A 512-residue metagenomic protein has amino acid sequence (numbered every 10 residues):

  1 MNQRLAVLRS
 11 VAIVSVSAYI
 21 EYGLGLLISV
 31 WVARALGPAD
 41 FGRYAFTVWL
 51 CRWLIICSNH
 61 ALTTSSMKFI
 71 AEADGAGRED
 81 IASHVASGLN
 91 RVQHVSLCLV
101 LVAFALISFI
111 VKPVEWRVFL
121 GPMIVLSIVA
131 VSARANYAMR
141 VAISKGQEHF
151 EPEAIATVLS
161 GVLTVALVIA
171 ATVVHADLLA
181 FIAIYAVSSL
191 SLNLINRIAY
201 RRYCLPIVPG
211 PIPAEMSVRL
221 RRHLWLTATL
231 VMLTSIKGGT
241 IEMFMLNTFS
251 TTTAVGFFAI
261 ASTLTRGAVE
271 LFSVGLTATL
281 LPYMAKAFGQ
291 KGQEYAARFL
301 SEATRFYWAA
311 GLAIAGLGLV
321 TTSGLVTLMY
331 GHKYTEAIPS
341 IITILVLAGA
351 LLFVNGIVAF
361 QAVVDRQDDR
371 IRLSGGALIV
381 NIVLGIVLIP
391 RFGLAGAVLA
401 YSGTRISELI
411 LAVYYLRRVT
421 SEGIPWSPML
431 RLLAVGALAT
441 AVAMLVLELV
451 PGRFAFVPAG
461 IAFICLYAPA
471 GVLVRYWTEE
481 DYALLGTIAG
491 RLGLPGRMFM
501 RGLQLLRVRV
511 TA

Functional and structural regions predicted by a protein language model:
M1-V7, L178-I182, L194-G239, T279 (+3 more regions): Interhelical loop/hinge segments that connect adjacent transmembrane helices in multipass membrane
R9-E21, G25, T47, I56-F109 (+4 more regions): Membrane-water interface segments that mark the loop-to-transmembrane alpha-helix transition
S17, E21-G25, S29, T47-I55 (+13 more regions): Short runs within selected transmembrane alpha-helices of multi-pass transporters and secretion channels
L26-D40, S235-A268, P282-A287, S323-K333: Helix-terminus/linker motif at the lipid-water interface of multi-pass membrane proteins
W31, G42-N59, L190-S191, E242-M245 (+2 more regions): Alpha-helical transmembrane segments of polytopic membrane transporters and translocases
H60-A76, K145-G146, C204, A261 (+3 more regions): Helix-loop junctions and terminal segments of transmembrane helices in multi-pass membrane transport/translocation
F109-S127, L319-L352: Interfacial segments at transmembrane-helix termini and the short loops linking adjacent helices
L445-A512: Membrane-proximal transmembrane or re-entrant/amphipathic helices at the cytosolic face
